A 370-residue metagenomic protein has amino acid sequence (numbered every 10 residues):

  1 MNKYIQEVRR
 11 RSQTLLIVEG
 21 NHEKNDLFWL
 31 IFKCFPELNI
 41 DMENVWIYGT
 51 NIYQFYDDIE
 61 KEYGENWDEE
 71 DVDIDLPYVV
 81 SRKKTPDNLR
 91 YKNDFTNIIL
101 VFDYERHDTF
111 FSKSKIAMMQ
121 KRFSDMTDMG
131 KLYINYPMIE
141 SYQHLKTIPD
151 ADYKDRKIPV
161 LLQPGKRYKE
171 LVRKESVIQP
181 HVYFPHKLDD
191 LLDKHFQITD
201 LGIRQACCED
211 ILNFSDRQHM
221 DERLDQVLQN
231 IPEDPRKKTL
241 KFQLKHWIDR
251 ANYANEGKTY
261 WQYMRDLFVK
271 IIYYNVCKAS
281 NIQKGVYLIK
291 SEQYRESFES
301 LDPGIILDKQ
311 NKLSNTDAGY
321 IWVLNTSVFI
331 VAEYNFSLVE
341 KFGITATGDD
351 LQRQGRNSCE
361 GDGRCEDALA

Functional and structural regions predicted by a protein language model:
N2-R11, N25, W29-W46, Y56-E60 (+1 more regions): C-terminal accessory helical subdomains adjacent to catalytic cores in phosphodiester- and nucleotide-handling enzymes
T14-I17: Conserved beta-strand elements of the Class I
G20-K24: Short acidic, Gly/Ser-rich segments with clustered Asp/Glu that frequently serve as metal-coordination loops in enzyme
N51-Y78: Charged, often glycine-rich, active-site loop that binds/positions anionic groups
